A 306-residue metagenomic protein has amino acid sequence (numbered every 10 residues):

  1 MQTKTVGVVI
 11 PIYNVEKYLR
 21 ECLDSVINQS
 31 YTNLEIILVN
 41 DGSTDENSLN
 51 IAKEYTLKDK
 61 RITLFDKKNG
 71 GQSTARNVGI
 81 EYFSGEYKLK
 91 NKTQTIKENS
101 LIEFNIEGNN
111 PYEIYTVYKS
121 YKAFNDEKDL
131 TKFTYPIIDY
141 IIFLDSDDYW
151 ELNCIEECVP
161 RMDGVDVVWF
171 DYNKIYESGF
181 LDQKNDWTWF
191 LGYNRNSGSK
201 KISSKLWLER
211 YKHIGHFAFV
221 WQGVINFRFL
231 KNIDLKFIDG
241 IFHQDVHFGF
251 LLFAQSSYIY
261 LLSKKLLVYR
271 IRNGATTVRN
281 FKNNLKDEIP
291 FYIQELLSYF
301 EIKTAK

Functional and structural regions predicted by a protein language model:
M1-Y292: Nucleotide-sugar donor-binding/catalytic module of glycosyltransferases that assemble extracellular/cell-envelope
D287-K306: C-terminal, non-catalytic tails of nucleotide-sugar-dependent glycosyltransferases
